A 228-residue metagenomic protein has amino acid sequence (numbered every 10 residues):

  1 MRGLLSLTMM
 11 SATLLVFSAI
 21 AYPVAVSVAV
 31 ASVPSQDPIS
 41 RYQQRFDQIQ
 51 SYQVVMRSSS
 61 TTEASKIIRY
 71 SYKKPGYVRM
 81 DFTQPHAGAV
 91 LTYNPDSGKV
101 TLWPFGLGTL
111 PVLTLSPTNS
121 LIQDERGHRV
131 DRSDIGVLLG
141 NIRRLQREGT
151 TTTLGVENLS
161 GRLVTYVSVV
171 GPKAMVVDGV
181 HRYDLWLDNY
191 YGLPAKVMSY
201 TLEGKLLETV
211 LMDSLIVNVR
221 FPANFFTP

Functional and structural regions predicted by a protein language model:
M1-V16: Bacterial N-terminal signal peptides that target proteins for export
I20-S65, Y72-Y77, V156, T227-P228: N-terminal leader/targeting segments and the immediate start of mature chains
F46, S133-L145: Short, solvent-exposed helix-to-loop capping segments enriched in aromatics
D47-S51, S71-R79, Y93-K99, R162 (+2 more regions): Short, solvent-exposed coil/turn segments at beta-strand boundaries
R57-T61, D81-T83, W103-F105, V170-P172 (+1 more regions): A generic structural motif
S65-K66, V176: Flexible, membrane-facing loop/turn or short amphipathic-helix motifs that contact lipid bilayers or gate lipid-binding
R69-R132, K205-E208: An acidic-aromatic
A87-L91, G140, R144-P228: Gly/Pro-enriched, hydrophobic low-complexity segments that function as extracytoplasmic propeptides/linkers
